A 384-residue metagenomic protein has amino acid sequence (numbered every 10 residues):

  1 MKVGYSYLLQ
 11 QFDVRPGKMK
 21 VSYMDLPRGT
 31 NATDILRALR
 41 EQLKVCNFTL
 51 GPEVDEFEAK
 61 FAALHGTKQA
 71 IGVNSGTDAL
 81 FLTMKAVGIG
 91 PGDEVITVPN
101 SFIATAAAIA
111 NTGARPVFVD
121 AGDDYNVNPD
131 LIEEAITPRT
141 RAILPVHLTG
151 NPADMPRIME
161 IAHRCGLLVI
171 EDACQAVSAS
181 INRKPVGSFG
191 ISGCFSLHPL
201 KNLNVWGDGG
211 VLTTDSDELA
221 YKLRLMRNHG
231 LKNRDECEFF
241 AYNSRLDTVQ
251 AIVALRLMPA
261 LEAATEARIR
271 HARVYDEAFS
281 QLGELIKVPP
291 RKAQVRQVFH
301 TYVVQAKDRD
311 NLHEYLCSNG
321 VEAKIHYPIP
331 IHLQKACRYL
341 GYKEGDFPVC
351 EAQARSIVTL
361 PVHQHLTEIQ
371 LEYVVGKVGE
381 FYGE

Functional and structural regions predicted by a protein language model:
M1-A86, G90, H163, R355 (+1 more regions): Conserved PLP-binding active-site segment in aminotransferase class I/II-type PLP enzymes
V3-G4, L8, G29, V54-A59 (+7 more regions): PLP-dependent aminotransferase class I/II
S6-Y7, K85-A173, S180: PLP-dependent aminotransferase-like
I71, I96, V117, V169-I170 (+3 more regions): Structural detector of well-ordered beta-strand residues that form the stable sheet scaffold of enzyme domains
A107-I109, I161, P185, N202 (+1 more regions): Hydrophobic/aromatic ligand-binding patch that stacks against planar heteroaromatic rings of cofactors or nucleotides
E171-W206, N233-E238: Conserved active-site segment immediately N-terminal to the catalytic lysine that forms the internal aldimine
F195-S196, G210-D215, L255: Short beta-strand-to-turn element immediately C-terminal to the catalytic PLP-Schiff-base lysine in fold type I
